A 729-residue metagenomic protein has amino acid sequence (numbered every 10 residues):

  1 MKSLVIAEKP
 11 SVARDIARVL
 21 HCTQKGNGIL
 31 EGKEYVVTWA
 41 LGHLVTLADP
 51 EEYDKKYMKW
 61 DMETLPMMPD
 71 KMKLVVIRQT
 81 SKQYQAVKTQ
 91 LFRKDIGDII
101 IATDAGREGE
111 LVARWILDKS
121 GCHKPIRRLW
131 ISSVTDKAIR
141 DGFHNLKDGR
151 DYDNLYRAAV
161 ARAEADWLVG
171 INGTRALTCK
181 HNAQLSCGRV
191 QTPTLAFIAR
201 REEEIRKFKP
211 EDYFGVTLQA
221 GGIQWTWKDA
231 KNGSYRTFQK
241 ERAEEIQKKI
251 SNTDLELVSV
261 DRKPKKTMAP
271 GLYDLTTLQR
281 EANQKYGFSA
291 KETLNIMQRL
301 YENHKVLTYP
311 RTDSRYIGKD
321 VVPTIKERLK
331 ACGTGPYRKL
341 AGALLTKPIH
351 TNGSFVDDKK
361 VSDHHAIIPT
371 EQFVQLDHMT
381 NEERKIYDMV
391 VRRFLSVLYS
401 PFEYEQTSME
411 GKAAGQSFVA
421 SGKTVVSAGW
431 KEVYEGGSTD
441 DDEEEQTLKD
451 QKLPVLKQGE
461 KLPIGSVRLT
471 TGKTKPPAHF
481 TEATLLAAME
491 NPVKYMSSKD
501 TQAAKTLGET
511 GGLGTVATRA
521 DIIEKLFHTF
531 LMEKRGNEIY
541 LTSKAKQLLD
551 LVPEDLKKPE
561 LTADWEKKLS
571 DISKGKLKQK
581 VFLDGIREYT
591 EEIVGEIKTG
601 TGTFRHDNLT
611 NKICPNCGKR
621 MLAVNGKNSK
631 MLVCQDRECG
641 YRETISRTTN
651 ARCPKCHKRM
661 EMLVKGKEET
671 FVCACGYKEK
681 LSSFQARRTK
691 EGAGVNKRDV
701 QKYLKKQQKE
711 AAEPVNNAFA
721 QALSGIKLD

Functional and structural regions predicted by a protein language model:
M1-A163, P476: Intrinsically disordered, low-complexity regulatory segments
M1-K2, A102-A105, N182-S186, R262-G271 (+3 more regions): Conserved short loop/turn motifs at secondary-structure junctions
K2-L4, G26, T80, L91 (+5 more regions): Basic, low-complexity terminal or inter-domain segments flanking catalytic cores
N27-K55, T192-F238, V397-K449, E588: Structured, non-catalytic alpha/beta "coupling" segments that mediate domain-domain communication and provide generic
R114, A138-A220, K263: C-terminal or mid-to-C-terminal helical accessory/interaction module adjacent to the motor/catalytic core
T237-G271, Q279: Metal- or metallocofactor-binding catalytic centers and their adjacent structured scaffolds across diverse enzyme
H304-K305, F530: Glycine-centered, phosphate/nucleic-acid-interacting loop/turn motifs that mediate DNA/RNA or nucleotide
